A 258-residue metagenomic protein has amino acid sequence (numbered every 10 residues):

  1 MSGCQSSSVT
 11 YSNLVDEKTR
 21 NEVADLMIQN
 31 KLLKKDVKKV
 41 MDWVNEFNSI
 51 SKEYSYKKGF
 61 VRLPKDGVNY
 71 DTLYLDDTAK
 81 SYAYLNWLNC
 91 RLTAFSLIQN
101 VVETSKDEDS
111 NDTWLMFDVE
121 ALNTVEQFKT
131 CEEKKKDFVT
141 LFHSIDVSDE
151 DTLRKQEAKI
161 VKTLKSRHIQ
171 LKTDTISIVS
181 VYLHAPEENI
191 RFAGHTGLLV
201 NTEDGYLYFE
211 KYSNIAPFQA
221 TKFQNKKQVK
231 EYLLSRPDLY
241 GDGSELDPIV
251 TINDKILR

Functional and structural regions predicted by a protein language model:
G3-R258: Cysteine-nucleophile amide-bond enzymes
